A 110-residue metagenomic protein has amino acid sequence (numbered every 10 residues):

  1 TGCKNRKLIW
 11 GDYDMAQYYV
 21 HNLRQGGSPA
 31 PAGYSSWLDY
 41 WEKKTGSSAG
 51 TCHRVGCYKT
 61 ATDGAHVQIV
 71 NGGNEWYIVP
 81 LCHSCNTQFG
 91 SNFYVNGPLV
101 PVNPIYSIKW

Functional and structural regions predicted by a protein language model:
T1-D14: Short, Lys/Arg-enriched N-terminal segments with co-localized hydrophobic residues within the first ~10-30 amino acids
G11-G46, Y94-W110: Short, intrinsically disordered terminal segments enriched in charged and Pro/Gly residues
W37-T62: Short cysteine-rich loop/turn motifs with clustered Cys
Y58-Y77: Histidine-centered nuclease catalytic patch
T62, F89-Y94: Substrate-binding/catalytic groove segments of enzymes that remodel or degrade extracellular structural polymers
V67-V70, V79, Y94-P101: "Short basic amphipathic alpha-helical interaction patches in structured regions
G72-F89: Short beta-strand-alpha-helix junction that forms the catalytic/metal-binding core of metal-dependent nuclease domains
